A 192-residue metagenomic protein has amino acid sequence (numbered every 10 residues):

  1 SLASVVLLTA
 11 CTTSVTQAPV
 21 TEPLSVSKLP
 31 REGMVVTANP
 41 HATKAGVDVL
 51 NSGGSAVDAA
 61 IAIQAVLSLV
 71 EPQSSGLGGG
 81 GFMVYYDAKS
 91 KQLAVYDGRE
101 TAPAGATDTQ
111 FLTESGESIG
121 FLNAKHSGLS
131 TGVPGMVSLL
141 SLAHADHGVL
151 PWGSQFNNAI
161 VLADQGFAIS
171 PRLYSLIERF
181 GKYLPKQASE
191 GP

Functional and structural regions predicted by a protein language model:
S1-V5: Sec-dependent N-terminal signal peptides
L8-A10: C-terminal motif of bacterial Sec signal peptides marking the signal peptidase cleavage site
V15-K44, A56-V57, I61-P192: Noncatalytic scaffold domains of N-terminal-nucleophile
